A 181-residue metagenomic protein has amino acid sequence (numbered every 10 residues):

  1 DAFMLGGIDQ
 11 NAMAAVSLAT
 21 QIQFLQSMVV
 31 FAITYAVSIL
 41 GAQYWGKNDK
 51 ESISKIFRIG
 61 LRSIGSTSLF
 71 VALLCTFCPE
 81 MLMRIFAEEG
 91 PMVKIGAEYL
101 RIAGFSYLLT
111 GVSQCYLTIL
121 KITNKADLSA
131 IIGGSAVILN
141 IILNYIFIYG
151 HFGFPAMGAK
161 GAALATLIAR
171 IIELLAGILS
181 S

Functional and structural regions predicted by a protein language model:
D1-A14, M83-G90, I146-M157: Helix-terminus/linker motif at the lipid-water interface of multi-pass membrane proteins
A2-F3, T20, I39, E80-M81 (+6 more regions): Transmembrane alpha-helix boundary and packing residues in multipass membrane permease domains and related
L5-F24, P91-I95, A159-L164: Interfacial/gating helices of multi-pass transporter permease domains
M13-T76, T110-N124, L128-S129: Small-residue-rich hydrophobic transmembrane alpha-helices
L25, N140-N144, L174-I178: Hydrophobic transmembrane alpha-helices of multi-pass small-molecule transporters
A32, L73, V137-I138, I171: Hydrophobic/small/kink-forming positions within alpha-helical transmembrane segments of polytopic membrane proteins
G41-Y107, F154-S181: Short alpha-helical transmembrane segments in multi-pass integral membrane proteins
I64, I119-I146, K160-L167: Alpha-helical transmembrane segments of multi-pass membrane transporters/permeases
